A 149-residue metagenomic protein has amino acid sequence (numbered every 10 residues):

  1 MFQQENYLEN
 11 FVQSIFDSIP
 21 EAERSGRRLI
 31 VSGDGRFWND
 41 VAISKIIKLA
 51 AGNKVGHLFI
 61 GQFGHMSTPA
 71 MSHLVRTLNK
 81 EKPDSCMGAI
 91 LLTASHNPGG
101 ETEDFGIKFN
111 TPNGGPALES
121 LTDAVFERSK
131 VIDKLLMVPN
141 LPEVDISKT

Functional and structural regions predicted by a protein language model:
M1-T149: Gly/Ser-rich phosphate-binding catalytic loop and adjacent alpha/beta segment that cradle a phosphoryl group at enzyme
